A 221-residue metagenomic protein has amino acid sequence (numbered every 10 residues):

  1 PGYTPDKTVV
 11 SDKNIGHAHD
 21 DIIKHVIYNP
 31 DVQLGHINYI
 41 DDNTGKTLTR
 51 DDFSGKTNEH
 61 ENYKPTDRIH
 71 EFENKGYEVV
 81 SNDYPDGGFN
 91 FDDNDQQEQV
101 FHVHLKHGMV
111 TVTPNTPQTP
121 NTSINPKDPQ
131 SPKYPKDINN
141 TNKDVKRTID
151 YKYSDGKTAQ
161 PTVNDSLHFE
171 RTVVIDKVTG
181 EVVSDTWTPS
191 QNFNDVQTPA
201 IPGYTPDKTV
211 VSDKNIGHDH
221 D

Functional and structural regions predicted by a protein language model:
P1-N14, Y63-N94, T111-T113, D185-G217: Surface-exposed interfaces of beta-sheet-rich extracellular modules
T4, V9, I23-I27, H36-N38 (+11 more regions): Ser/Thr- (and often Asn-) enriched beta-sheet segments in non-cytosolic proteins
V9-N14, N38-N58, D83-F89, Q118-K133 (+3 more regions): Short, solvent-exposed loop/edge segments of extracellular or virion-exposed proteins
K13-I40, N90-K146, D150-K152, K214-D221: Conserved "repeat-terminator" motif of extracellular CCP/Sushi domains
H17-D21, G55-N62, N94-E98, E170 (+3 more regions): Solvent-exposed, conformationally flexible loop/turn segments
V32, N43, E61, D95 (+4 more regions): Residues that cap or initiate secondary-structure elements
K136, S184-D185: Intrinsically disordered, low-complexity segments enriched in polar/charged residues with Gly/Pro, especially when
